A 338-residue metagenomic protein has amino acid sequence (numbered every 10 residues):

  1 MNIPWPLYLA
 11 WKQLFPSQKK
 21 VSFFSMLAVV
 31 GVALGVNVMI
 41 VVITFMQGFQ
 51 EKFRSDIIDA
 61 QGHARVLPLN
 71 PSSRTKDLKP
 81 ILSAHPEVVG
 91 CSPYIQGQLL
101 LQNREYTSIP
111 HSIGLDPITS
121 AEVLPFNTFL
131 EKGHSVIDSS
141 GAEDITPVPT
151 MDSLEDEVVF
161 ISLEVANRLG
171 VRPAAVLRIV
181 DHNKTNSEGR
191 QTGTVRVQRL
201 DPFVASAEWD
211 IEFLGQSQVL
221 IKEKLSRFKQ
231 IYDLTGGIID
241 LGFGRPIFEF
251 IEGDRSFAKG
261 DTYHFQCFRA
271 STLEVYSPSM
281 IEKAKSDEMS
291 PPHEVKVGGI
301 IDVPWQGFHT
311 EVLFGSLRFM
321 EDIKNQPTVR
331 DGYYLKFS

Functional and structural regions predicted by a protein language model:
M1-V36, S55: N-terminal Sec/SRP start-transfer signal
M1-W5, V21, T44, G48 (+3 more regions): Charged, alpha-helix-enriched surfaces in structured cytosolic catalytic cores of large nucleotide-utilizing machines
V30-A33, I57-D59, R104, N325-V329: Short, flexible turn/loop "capping" segments at secondary-structure junctions
G35-M46: Alpha-helical transmembrane segments
M46, Q50-P80, Q96: Membrane-interface junction motifs in transport/secretion proteins
A64-P68, V329-S338: A short beta-strand structural signal in non-transmembrane regions
P71-S72, S316-L317, S338: Helix N-cap motif at beta-to-alpha junctions
S83-S217, I221-E252, G260, Q266-T328: A structural signal for hydrophobic secondary-structure junctions, strongest on transmembrane helix-loop-helix units
